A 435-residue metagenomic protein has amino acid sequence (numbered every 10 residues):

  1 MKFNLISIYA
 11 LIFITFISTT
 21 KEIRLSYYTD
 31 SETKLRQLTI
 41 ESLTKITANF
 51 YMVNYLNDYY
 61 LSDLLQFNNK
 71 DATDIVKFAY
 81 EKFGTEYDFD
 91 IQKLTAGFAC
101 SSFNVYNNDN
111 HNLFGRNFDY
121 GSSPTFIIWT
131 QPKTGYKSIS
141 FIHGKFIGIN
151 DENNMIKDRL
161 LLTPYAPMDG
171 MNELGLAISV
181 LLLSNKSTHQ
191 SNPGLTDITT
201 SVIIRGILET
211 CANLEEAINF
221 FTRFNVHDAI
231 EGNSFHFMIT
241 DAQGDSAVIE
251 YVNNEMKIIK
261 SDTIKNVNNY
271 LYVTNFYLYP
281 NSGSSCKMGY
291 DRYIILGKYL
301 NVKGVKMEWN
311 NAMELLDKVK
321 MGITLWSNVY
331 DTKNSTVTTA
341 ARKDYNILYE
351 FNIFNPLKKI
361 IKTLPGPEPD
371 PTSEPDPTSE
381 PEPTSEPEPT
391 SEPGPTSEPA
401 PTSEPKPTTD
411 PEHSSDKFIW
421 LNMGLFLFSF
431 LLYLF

Functional and structural regions predicted by a protein language model:
M1-L11, F418-W420, F435: Classical eukaryotic N-terminal signal peptides for Sec-dependent ER targeting/secretion, especially the positively
I12-S18, L431-Y433: Hydrophobic h-region of N-terminal signal peptides that target proteins for export in Gram-negative bacteria
F16-C211, V226-H227, N301-D370, E374 (+1 more regions): N-terminal mature-domain region immediately after signal-peptide cleavage in secreted/organellar precursors
N219-A229, F237: Secretory/export targeting leaders with adjacent low-complexity proregions
E231-P280: Extended amphipathic alpha-helical segments with heptad-repeat/coiled-coil character used for oligomerization, fusion
G289-K303: Long, charge-rich alpha-helical interaction segments
P369-T409: Long, intrinsically disordered low-complexity tandem-repeat segments
S414-F435: Cleavable C-terminal sorting propeptides in eukaryotic secreted/cell-surface proteins
